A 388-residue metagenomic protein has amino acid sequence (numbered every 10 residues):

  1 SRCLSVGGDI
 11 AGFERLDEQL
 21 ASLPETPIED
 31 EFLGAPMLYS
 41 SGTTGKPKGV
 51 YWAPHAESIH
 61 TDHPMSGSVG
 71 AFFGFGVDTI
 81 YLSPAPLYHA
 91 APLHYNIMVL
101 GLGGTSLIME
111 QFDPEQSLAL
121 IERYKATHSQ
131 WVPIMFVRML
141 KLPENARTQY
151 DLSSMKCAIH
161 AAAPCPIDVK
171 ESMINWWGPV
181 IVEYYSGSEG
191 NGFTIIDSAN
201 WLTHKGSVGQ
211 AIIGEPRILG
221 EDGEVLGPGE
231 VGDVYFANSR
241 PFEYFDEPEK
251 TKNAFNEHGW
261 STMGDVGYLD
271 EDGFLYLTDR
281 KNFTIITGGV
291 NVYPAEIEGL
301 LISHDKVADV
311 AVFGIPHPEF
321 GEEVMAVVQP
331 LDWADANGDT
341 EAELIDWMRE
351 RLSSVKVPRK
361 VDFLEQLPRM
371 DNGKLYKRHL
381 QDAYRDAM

Functional and structural regions predicted by a protein language model:
S1-L38, H55-H60, P64-S66, L142-N145: ANL superfamily adenylate-forming
R2-L4, K48-Y51, T105-Q111, V182: Short beta-strand->loop structural element characteristic of the AMP-binding/adenylate-forming
L4-A11, I181-E189, V208-Q210, F313-P316 (+1 more regions): Beta-strand->loop->alpha-helix junctions that form or flank phosphate-binding loops in nucleotide-handling enzymes
P36-G42, G101-L102, A126-W131, L142-H204 (+2 more regions): Gly/Ser/Thr-rich phosphate-binding loop
K48-W52, D62-A71, Y81, L118-L120 (+8 more regions): Adenylate-forming
S58-I80, P84, Y88-H128, L142: Conserved AMP-binding/adenylation subdomain of ANL enzymes
A119, S129, S186, D222 (+8 more regions): AMP-binding/adenylate-forming catalytic core of the ANL superfamily
P164, T203-E247, A254, E271-D272: Adenylate-forming AMP-binding core of the ANL superfamily, especially NRPS adenylation
